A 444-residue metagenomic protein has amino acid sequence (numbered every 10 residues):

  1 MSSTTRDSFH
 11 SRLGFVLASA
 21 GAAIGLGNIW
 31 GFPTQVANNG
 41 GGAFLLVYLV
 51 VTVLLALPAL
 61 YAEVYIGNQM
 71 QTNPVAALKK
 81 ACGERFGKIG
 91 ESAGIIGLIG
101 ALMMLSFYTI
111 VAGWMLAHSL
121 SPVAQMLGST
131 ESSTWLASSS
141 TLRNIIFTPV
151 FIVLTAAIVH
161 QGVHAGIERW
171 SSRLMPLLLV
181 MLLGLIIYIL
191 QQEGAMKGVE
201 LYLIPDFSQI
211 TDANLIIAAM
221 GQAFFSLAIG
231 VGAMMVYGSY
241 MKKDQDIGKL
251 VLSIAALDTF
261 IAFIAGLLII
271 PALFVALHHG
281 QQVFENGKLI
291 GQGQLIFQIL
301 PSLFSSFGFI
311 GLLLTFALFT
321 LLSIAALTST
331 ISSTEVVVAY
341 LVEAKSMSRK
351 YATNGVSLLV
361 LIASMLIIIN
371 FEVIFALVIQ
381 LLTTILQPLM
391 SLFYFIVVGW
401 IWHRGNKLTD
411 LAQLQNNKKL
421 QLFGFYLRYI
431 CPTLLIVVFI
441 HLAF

Functional and structural regions predicted by a protein language model:
M1-G31, A59-V64, N68-S92, K242-D246 (+1 more regions): Membrane-interface "cap" regions at the ends of multi-pass membrane proteins
S2-T5, F9, E168, S172-L327: Membrane-embedded translocation segments of transport machinery
S3-D7, Q35-N39, P74-I99, T109-G166 (+5 more regions): Inter-helical loop and helix-membrane interface segments of multi-pass membrane transporters/permeases
S8, L13-V16, A22, L142-I146 (+5 more regions): Loop-to-transmembrane helix boundary motifs in multi-pass membrane proteins
S11-V51, G232-M235, K249-L252, A256-T259: Transmembrane helix-boundary motif of multi-pass solute transporters/channels
G31-L49, Y65-Q71, W114, A165-L174 (+4 more regions): Transmembrane helix-loop boundary segments of multi-pass membrane transporters
S92-A101, V337, K345-S357, L381-F439: C-terminal membrane-solvent junction of multi-pass transporters and transport-like membrane proteins
L105-T130, L179-P205, V275, A363 (+3 more regions): Hydrophobic alpha-helical segments and their helix-loop junctions in multi-pass secondary transporters
